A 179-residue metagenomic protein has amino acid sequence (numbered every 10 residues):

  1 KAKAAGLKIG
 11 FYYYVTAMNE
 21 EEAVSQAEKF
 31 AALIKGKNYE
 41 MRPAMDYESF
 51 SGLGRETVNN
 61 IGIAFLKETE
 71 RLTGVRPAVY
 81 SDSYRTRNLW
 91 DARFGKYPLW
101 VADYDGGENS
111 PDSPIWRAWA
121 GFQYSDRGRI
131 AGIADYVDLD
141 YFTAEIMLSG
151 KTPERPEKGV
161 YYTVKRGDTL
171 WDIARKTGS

Functional and structural regions predicted by a protein language model:
K1-T73: Substrate-binding cleft of extracellular glycoside hydrolase catalytic domains
A2, T69-E70, F94, P114 (+1 more regions): A generic structural signal for well-ordered alpha-helical segments
K3-G6, I34-K37, T69-T73, D103 (+3 more regions): Sec/Tat-exported extracytoplasmic proteins
K8-Y13, M41-Y47, R76-Y80, P98-A102 (+2 more regions): Structural recognition of the beta-strand scaffold that forms the well-ordered cores of secreted hydrolase catalytic
I9, V15-E21, E48-L53, S83-R87 (+3 more regions): Solvent-exposed loop/turn segments at secondary-structure junctions within structured extracellular/periplasmic domains
F50, V58, V75-R76, S81-L89 (+1 more regions): Positively charged, amphipathic and often flexible ligand-engagement surfaces
D91-K158: Functionally critical loop-and-helix segments that line ligand-binding/catalytic clefts of soluble enzyme domains
E154-G178: Primarily a LysM-type cell-wall glycan-binding module
